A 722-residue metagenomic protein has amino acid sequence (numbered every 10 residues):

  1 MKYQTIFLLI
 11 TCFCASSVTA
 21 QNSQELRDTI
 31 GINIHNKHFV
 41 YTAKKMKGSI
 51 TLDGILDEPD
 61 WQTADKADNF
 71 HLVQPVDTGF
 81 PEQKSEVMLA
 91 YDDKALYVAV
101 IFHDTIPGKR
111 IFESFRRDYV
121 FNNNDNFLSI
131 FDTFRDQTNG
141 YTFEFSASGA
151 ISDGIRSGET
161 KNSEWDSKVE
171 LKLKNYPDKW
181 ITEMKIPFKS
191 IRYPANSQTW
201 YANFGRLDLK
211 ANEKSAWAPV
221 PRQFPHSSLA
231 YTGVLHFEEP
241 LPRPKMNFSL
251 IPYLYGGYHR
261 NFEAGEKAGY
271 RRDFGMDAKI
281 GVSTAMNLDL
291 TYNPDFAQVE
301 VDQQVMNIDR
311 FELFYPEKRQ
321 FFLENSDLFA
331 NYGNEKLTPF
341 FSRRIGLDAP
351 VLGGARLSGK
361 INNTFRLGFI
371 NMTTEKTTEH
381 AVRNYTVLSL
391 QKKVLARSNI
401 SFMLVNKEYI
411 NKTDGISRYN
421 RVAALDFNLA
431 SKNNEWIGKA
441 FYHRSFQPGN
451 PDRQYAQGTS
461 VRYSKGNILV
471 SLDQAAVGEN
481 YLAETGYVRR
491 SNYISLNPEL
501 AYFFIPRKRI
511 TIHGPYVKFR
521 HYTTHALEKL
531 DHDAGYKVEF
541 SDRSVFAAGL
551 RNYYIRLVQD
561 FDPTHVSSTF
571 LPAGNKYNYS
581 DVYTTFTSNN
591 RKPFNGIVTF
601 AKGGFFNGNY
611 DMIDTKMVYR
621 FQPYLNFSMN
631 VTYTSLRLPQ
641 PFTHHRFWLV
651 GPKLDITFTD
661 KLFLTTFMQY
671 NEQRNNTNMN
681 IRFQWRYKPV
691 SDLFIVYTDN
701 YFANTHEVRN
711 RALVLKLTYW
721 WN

Functional and structural regions predicted by a protein language model:
M1-L26: Bacterial Sec-dependent N-terminal signal peptides
Q21-K393, N399-F402: Structural preference for beta-rich elements and adjacent junctions enriched in aromatics
P107-F115, D153-I155, Y193-A195, V299-D302 (+7 more regions): A short, polar/proline- and glycine-enriched secondary-structure boundary/capping micro-motif
A150, G257-H259, E375-K376, K407-Y409 (+2 more regions): A short, flexible beta-alpha/helix-coil linker loop
M184, F248, K267, D277 (+5 more regions): Catalytic-domain carbohydrate-binding cleft regions of carbohydrate-active enzymes
F188-R192, R260, E408-I410, F446 (+1 more regions): A generic structural motif
P221-K245, E375-N433, V545-A601, M612 (+1 more regions): Outer-membrane beta-barrel transmembrane domain signature of Gram-negative proteins, especially the mid-to-C-terminal
P350-L352, S358, N420, N433-N722: Exposed, low-structure sequence patches enriched in small/polar residues
